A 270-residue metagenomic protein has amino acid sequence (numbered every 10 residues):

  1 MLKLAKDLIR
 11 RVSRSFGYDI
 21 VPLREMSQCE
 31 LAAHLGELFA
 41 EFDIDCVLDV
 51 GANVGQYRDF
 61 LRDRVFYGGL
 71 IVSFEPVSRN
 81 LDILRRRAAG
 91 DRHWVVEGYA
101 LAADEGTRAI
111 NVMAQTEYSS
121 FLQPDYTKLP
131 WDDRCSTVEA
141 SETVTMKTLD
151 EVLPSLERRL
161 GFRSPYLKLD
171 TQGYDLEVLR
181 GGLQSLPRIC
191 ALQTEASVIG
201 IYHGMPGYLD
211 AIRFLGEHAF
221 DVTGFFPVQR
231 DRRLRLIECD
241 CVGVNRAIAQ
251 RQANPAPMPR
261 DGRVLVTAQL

Functional and structural regions predicted by a protein language model:
M1-L270: Phosphate/nucleotide-binding beta-alpha loop and adjacent structural elements of enzyme active sites
